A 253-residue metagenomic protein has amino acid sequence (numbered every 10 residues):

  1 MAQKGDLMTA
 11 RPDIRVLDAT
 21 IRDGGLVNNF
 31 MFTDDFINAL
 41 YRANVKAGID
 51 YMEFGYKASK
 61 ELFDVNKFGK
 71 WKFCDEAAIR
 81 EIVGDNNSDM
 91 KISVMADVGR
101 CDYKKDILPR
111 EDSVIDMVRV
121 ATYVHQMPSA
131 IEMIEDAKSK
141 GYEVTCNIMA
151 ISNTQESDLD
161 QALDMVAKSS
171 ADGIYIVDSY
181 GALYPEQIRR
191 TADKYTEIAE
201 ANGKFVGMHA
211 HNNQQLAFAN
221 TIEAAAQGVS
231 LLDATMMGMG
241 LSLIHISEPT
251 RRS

Functional and structural regions predicted by a protein language model:
A2-S93, V98: N-terminal capping/small domains of soluble enzymes
G5-N29, S113, I134-M149, Y195-F205: N-terminal small/glycine-rich loop or linker at the start of catalytic domains across soluble metabolic enzymes
V16-A19, M52-F54, M90-A96, D116-V120 (+4 more regions): Hydrophobic faces of well-ordered beta-strands that scaffold small-molecule active sites in alpha/beta enzyme cores
G24, N44, V118, I174 (+2 more regions): Conserved, mostly hydrophobic/aromatic
Y56-Q161: Active-site beta->alpha loop and helix N-cap motifs at the rims of alpha/beta catalytic domains
Y103-D106, S157-M165, Q215-Q227: Catalytic cores of alpha/beta
D178, Q227-I244: Glycine-rich phosphate-binding active-site loops on the catalytic face of alpha/beta enzymes
H245-S253: Single conserved hydrophobic/aromatic residue that forms the stacking wall/gate of nucleotide- or nucleobase-binding
